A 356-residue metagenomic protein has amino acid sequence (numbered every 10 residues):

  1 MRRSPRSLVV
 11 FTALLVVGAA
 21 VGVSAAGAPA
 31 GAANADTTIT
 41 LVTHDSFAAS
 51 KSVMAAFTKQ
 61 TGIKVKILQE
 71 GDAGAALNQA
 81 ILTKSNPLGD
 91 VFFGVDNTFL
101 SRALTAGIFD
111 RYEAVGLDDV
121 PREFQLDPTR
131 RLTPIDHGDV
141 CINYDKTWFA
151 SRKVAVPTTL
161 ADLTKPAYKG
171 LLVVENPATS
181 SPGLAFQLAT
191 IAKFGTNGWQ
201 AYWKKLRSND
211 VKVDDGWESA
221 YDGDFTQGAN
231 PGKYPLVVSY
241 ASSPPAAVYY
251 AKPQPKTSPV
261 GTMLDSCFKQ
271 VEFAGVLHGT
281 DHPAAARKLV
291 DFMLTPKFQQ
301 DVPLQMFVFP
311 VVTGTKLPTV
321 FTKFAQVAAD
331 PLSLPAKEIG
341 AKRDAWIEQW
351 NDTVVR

Functional and structural regions predicted by a protein language model:
A19-I39: C-terminal region of N-terminal signal peptides and the immediate post-cleavage residues of exported proteins
A33-R102: Early extracytoplasmic/lumenal segment of secretory-pathway proteins
P87-F92, D110-K146, A161, L171-P177: A structural signal for short loop-to-beta-strand junctions that line the ligand-binding cleft of periplasmic/secreted
N97-I108, D127-A155, G183-K193, V271-G275: Periplasmic solute-binding protein
F109-D118, L132-T133, A161, P235 (+3 more regions): Short beta-strand->loop
P182, L188-D265: Ligand-binding pocket segment of bilobal, Venus flytrap-like solute-binding proteins
F268, A274-S333: Mature extracytoplasmic/periplasmic domains
T319-R356: Extracellular/periplasmic bilobal clamshell ligand-binding domains
